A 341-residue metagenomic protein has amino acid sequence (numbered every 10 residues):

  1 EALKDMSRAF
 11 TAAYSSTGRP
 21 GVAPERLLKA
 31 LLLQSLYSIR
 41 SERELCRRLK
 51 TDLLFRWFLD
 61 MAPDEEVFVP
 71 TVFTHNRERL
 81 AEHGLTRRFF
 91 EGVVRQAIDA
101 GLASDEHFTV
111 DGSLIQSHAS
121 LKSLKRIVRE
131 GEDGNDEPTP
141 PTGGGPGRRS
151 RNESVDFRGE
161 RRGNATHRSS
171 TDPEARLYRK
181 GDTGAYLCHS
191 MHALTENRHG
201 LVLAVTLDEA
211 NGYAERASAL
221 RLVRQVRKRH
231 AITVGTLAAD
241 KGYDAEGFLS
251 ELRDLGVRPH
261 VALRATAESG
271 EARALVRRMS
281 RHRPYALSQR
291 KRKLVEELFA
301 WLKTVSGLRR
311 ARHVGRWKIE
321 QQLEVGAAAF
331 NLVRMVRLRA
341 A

Functional and structural regions predicted by a protein language model:
E1-L32, Y37-S38: Basic, short loop/linker segments at the boundary and entry of helix-turn-helix/winged-helix-like folds
T17-E25, V314-L323: Structural motif
L27-Q34, V94, A329, V333: Short, amphipathic alpha-helical segments that act as regulatory/interfacial helices in nucleotide-processing proteins
A30, L45, V69, A193 (+6 more regions): Hydrophobic, well-ordered secondary-structure elements that form the walls of internal hydrophobic environments
E44-R56: DNA-recognition alpha helix
K50, D60-E251, F330-N331: Polybasic low-complexity intrinsically disordered regions
D133, G143-S154, K241-W317, Q321: Helix-centered, glycine/charged polyanion-binding patches within enzymatic domains that contact phosphate-containing
K318-A341: In a subset of proteins, long, contiguous C-terminal domains/tails are tracked
